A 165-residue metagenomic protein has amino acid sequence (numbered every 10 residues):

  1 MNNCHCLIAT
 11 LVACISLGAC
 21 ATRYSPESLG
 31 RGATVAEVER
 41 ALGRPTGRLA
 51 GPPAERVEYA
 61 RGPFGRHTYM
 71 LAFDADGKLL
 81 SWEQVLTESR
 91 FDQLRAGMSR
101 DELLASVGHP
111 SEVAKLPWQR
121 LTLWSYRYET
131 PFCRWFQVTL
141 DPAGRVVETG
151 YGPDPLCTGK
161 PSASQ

Functional and structural regions predicted by a protein language model:
M1-A9: Bacterial N-terminal signal peptides that target proteins for export
L17-A19: C-terminal motif of bacterial Sec signal peptides marking the signal peptidase cleavage site
A21-Q165: Residues within mature, well-folded domains
